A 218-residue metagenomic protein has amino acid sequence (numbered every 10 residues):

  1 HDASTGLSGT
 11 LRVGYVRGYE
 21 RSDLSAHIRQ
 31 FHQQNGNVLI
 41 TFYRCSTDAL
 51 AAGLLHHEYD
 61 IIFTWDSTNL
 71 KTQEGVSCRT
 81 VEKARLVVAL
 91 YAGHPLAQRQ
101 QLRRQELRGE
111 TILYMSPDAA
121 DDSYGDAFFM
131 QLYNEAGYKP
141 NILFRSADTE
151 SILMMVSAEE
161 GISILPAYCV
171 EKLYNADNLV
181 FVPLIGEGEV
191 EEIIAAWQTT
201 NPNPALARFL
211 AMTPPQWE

Functional and structural regions predicted by a protein language model:
S4-T5, G75-L86, L90-I112, L206-A207: Flexible hinge/capping segments at coil-to-helix
S8-K71, S146: Central regulatory/effector-binding core of bacterial HTH transcription factors
T10-G14, I62, A89, L113 (+2 more regions): Short, well-ordered beta-strand segments
S22-D23, W65, E110-A136, N203-L206 (+1 more regions): Secondary-structure junction motif
H27-G36, E58, S123-K139: Ligand-binding cleft/hinge of the Venus flytrap
Q33-N37, S123, E135, L153 (+2 more regions): C-terminal effector-binding regulatory domain of bacterial HTH transcription factors
Y43, D48-Y59, M130, N134-A136 (+1 more regions): Short helices/loops that flank or line small-molecule/ion binding pockets
T72-R79, A84-R85, A147-T199: Beta-alpha-beta core module
